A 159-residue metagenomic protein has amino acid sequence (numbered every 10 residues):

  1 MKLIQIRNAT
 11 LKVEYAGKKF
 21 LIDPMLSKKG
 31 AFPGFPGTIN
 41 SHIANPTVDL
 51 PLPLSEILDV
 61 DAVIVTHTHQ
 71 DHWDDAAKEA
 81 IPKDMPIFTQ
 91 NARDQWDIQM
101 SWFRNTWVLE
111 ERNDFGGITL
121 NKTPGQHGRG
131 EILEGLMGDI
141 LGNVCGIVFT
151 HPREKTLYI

Functional and structural regions predicted by a protein language model:
L3-Q5, M85-N91, Y158-I159: Short, hydrophobic beta-strand segments that form beta-sheet elements in well-ordered domains
Q5-A16, E111-I159: Catalytic core of the metallo-beta-lactamase
R7-N8, Q90-W96, E110-E111: Short, polar loop motifs at secondary-structure junctions
V13, D23, H67, D74 (+1 more regions): Divalent metal-coordination and catalytic microenvironments
K18, K83-P86, F103: A short helix->loop->beta-strand "cap" motif at the edges of active sites that frequently abuts
K18-I64, D75-K78, R129-M137: Pre-active-site segment of Zn-dependent metallo-hydrolases
S27-K29, T68-W73, D94-D97, N113-D114 (+1 more regions): Active-site environment of divalent metal-dependent phosphoester hydrolases
D74-K83, D94: Metal-dependent catalytic neighborhoods of phosphoester/phosphodiester hydrolases
